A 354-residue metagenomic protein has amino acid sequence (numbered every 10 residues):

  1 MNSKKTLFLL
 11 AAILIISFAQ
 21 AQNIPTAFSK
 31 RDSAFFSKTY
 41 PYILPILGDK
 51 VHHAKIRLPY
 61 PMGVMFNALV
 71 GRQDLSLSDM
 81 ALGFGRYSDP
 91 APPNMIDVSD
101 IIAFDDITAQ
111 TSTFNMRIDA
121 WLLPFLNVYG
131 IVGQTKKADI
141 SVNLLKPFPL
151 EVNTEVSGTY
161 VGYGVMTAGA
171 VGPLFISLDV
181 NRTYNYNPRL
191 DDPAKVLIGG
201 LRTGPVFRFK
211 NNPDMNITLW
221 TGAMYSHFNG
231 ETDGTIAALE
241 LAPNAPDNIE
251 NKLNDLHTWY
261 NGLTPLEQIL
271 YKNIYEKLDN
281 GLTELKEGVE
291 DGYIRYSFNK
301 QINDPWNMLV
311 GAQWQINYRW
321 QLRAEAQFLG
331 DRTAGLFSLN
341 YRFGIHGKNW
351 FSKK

Functional and structural regions predicted by a protein language model:
Q22-I107, G130: Short glycine/proline- and aromatic-enriched beta-strand/turn motifs that initiate or cap beta-hairpins
N23-I24, V51-M62, A120-F125, A170-I176 (+3 more regions): Short loop/turn motifs that connect adjacent beta-strands in outer-membrane beta-barrel proteins
K55, F66, T111, M116-P124 (+6 more regions): Residues on the lipid-exposed face of transmembrane beta-strands in outer-membrane beta-barrel proteins
Y60, Q110-F114, E155-V161, Y184 (+3 more regions): Residues that define the transmembrane beta-barrel architecture of outer-membrane proteins
M62-N67, V128-G130, L174-L178, G199 (+3 more regions): Transmembrane beta-strands of outer-membrane beta-barrel proteins
A68-D74, V132-A138, G169-P173, V180-P188 (+5 more regions): Transmembrane beta-strands of outer-membrane beta-barrel pores
S76-G83, I140-P147, N187-A194, E231-A238 (+2 more regions): Outer-membrane beta-barrel translocator domains and adjoining extracellular loop/strand segments of Gram-negative
T183-N317: Outer-membrane beta-barrel transmembrane domain signature
